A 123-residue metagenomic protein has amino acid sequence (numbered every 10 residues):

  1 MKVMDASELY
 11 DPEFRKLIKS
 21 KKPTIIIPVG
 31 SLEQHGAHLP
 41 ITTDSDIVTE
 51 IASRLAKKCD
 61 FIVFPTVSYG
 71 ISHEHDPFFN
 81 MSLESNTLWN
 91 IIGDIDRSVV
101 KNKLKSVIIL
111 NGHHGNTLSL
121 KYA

Functional and structural regions predicted by a protein language model:
M1-G36, P40: Active-site and ligand/interface coordination hotspots across diverse enzymes and nucleic-acid-associated assemblies
D5-L9, Y69-A123: Active-site histidine-anchored catalytic micro-motif
F14, I51-A52, I92-R97: Short, charged beta->alpha transition segments
K16-K19, A56, V100: Solvent-exposed alpha-helices and their adjacent loops that cap or buttress functional pockets in soluble metabolic
S20-P28, C59-Y69: Short coil-to-beta-strand
E33-Q34, A56-C59: Domain-start "cap" segments at the beginnings of catalytic or binding domains
H38-S45, F78-F79: Glycine-rich loop at the start of a catalytic domain that most often binds anionic cofactors/ligands
D44-A56: Short catalytic helix/loop segments, enriched in acidic residues and glycine and frequently bearing histidine
